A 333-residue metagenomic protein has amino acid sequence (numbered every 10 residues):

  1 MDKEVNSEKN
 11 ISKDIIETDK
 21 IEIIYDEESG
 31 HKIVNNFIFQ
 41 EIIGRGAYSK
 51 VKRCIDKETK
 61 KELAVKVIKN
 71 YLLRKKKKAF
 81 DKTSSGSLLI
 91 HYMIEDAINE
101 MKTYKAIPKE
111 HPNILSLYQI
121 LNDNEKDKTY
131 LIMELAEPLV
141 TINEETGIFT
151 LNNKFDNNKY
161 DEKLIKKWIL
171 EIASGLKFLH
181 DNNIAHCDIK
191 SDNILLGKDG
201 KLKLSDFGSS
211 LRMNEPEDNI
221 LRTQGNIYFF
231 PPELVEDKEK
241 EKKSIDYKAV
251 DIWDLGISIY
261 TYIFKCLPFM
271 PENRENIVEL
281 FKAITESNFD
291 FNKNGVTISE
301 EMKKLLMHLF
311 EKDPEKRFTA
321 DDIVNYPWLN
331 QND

Functional and structural regions predicted by a protein language model:
Q40-G46, V51: Protein kinase glycine-rich loop
S116-T129: Short beta-strand micro-motifs within the conserved protein kinase catalytic domain, predominantly in the N-lobe
K126-V140: Conserved short submotifs of the Hanks-type protein kinase catalytic core that shape the nucleotide-binding pocket
W168-I169: Activation segment signature within eukaryotic-like protein kinase domains
H180-L196: Catalytic-loop of the protein kinase fold
I220-D237: Conserved activation segment of eukaryotic-like protein kinases, specifically the C-terminal portion of the activation
